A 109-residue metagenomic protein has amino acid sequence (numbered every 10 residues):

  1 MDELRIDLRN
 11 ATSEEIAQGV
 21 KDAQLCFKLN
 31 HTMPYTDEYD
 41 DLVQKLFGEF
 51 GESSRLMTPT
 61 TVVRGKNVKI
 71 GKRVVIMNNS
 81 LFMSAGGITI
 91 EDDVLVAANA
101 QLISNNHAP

Functional and structural regions predicted by a protein language model:
M1-S53: Terminal amphipathic alpha-helical/low-complexity segments used for targeting or macromolecular assembly
D37, T60-I70, V75-P109: Flexible, glycine/small-residue-enriched loop-and-beta-strand segment within the central core of proteins
